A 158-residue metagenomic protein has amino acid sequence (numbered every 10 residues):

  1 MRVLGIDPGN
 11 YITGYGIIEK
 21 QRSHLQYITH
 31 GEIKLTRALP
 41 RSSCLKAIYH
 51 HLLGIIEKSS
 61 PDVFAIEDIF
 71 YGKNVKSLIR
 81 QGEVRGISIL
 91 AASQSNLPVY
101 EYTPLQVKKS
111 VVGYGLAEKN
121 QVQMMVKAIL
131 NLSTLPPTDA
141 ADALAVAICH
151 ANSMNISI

Functional and structural regions predicted by a protein language model:
M1-I158: Phosphate- and other anionic-substrate recognition elements at nucleic-acid/protein interfaces
